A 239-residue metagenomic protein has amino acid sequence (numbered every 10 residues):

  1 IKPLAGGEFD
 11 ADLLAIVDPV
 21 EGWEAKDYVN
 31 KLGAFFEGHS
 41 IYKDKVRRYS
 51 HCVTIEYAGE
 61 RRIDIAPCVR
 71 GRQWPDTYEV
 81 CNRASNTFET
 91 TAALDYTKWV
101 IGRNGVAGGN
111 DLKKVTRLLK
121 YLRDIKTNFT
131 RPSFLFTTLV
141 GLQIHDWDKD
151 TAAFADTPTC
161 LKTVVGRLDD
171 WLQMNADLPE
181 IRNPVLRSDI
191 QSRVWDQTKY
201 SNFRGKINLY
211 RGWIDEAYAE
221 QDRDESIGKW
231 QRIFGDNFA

Functional and structural regions predicted by a protein language model:
I1-G22, K26: Active-site nucleotide-donor binding segment shared across nucleotidyl transfer reactions
P3, R61-R117, R187-I190: Extended, alpha-helix-rich binding/interface surfaces that flank or overlap catalytic cores and mediate recognition
E8, D12, S50-C52, E60-D64 (+2 more regions): Extracellular structured ligand-interaction cores
E21, G105, K126-T127: Second-shell loop/turn segments in exported
E24-K31, D111, C160: Short amphipathic alpha-helical segments
V29-Y78: Conserved catalytic core of two-metal-ion nucleotidyltransferases
K113-E216, E220: Conserved nucleotidyltransferase catalytic core and NTase-mimicking acidic/glycine-rich helix/loop elements in nucleic
G212-A239: Charge-biased C-terminal accessory regions appended to nucleic-acid-, cytoskeletal NTPase
